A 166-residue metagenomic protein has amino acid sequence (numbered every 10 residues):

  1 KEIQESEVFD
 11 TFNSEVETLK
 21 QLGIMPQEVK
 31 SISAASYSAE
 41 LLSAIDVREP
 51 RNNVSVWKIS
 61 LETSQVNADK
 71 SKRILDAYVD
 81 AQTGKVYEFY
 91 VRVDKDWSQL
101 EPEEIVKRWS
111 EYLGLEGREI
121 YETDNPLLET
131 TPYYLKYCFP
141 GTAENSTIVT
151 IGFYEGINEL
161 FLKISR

Functional and structural regions predicted by a protein language model:
K1-R48, D96-T130: Short, non-transmembrane alpha-helical segments in secretory-pathway proteins
G23, G84, G114-G117, G141 (+2 more regions): Residue-identity detector for glycine
Q27-Y78, N125-E159, K163-R166: Exposed beta-strand-loop-beta-strand "reactive/processing" segments of non-cytosolic proteins
S60-N125: Long, charged/polar, surface-exposed segments that mediate recognition or autoinhibition
